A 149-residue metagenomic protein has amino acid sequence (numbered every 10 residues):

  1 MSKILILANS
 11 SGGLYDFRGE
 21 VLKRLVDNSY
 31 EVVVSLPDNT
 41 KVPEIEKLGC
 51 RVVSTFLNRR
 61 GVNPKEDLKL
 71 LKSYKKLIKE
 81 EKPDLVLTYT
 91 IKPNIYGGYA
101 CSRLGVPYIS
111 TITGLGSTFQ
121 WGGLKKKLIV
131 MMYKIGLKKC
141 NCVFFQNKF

Functional and structural regions predicted by a protein language model:
K3, D84-L85: Structural motif
K3-L5, C101-S117, Y133, V143-F144: Active-site proximal beta-strand in glycosyltransferases
L7-K65: N-terminal strand-loop element at the rim of the active site of nucleotide-sugar-dependent glycosyltransferases
Y15-F17, K65, K69-K72, P107-I109 (+1 more regions): Nucleotide-sugar donor phosphate/pyrophosphate-binding loop at the beta->alpha transition of glycosyltransferases
L36, L87-T88, F145-K148: Short beta-strand scaffold positions
P43, C140-F149: A short, active-site helix/loop in glycosyltransferases that binds the activated sugar's phosphate group
L77-D84: Glycine-rich phosphate-binding loop signature in dinucleotide/nucleotide-binding domains
T88-N94, I112: Short His-centered aromatic/hydrophobic patch
